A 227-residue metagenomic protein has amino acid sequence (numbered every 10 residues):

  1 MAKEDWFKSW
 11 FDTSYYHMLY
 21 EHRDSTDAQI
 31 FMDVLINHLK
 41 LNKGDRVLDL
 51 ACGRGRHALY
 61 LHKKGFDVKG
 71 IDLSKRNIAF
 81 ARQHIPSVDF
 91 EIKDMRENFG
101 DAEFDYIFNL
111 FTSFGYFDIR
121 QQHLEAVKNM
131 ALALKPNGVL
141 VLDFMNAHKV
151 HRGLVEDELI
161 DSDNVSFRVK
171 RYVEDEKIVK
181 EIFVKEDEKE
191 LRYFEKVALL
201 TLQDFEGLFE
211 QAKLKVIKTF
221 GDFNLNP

Functional and structural regions predicted by a protein language model:
M1-N42: Conserved class I S-adenosyl-L-methionine
R46, N137-V139: Short glycine-centered segments of the SAM/dcSAM-binding site in methyltransferase folds
L50, R54-E97: Class I SAM-dependent methyltransferase SAM/SAH-binding core
R96-I107: A short acidic, Gly/Pro-enriched loop at the edge of an enzyme's catalytic core that lines a small-molecule cofactor
D105-Q121: A short SAM/SAH-binding and catalytic strip from SAM-dependent methyltransferases
L124-P136: A short glycine-rich, Lys/Arg-flanked "PGG" loop and its adjoining helix->strand segment in the class I
V141-L208: SAM-dependent methyltransferase
F194-A198, K215-L225: Conserved S-adenosyl-L-methionine
